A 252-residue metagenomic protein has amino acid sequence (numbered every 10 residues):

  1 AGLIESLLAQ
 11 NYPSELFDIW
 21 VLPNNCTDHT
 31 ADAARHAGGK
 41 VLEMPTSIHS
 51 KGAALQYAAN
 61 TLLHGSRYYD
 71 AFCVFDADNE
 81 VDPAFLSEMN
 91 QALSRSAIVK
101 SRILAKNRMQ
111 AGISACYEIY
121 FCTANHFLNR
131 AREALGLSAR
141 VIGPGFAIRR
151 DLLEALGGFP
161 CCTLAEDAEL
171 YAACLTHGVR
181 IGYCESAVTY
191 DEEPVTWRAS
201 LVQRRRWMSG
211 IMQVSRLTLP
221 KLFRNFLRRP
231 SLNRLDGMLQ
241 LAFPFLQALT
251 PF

Functional and structural regions predicted by a protein language model:
E5-L16: Short, acidic, metal-binding catalytic loop of nucleotide-sugar glycosyltransferases
P23-A31, T46-I48, E80: A conserved acidic beta->alpha catalytic loop
H29, F75-A92: Acidic donor-binding/catalytic loop of UDP-sugar-dependent glycosyltransferases, especially processive GT2
E43-R67, A84-L164, L201, R205-R216: Long helical/loop segments within the catalytic core of UDP-sugar-dependent glycosyltransferases, especially the large
F72: Short aromatic/hydrophobic "clamp" motif used to bind/position activated sugar donors
D76-E80, F159-C162, C174: The conserved acidic donor/metal-binding loop of glycosyltransferases
L135-G136, V195-F252: Basic/Trp-rich segment in TM-proximal cytosolic loops or flexible interdomain/linker regions
Y171-T189: Catalytic donor-sugar/metal-binding loop of nucleotide-sugar-dependent glycosyltransferases
